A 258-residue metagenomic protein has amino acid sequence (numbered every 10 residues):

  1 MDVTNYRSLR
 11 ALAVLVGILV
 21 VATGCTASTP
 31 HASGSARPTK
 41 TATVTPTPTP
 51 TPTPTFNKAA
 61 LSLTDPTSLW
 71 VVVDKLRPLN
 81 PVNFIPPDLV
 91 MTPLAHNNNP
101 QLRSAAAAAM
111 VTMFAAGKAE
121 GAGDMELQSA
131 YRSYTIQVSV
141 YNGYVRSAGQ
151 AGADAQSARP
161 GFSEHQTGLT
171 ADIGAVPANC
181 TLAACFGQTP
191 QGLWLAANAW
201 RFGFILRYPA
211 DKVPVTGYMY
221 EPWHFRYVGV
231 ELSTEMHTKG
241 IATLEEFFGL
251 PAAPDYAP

Functional and structural regions predicted by a protein language model:
D2-A13: Bacterial N-terminal signal peptides that target proteins for export
D2-T4, L19-A130, Y134-P258: Extracytoplasmic cell-surface/polysaccharide-interacting catalytic and binding patches
